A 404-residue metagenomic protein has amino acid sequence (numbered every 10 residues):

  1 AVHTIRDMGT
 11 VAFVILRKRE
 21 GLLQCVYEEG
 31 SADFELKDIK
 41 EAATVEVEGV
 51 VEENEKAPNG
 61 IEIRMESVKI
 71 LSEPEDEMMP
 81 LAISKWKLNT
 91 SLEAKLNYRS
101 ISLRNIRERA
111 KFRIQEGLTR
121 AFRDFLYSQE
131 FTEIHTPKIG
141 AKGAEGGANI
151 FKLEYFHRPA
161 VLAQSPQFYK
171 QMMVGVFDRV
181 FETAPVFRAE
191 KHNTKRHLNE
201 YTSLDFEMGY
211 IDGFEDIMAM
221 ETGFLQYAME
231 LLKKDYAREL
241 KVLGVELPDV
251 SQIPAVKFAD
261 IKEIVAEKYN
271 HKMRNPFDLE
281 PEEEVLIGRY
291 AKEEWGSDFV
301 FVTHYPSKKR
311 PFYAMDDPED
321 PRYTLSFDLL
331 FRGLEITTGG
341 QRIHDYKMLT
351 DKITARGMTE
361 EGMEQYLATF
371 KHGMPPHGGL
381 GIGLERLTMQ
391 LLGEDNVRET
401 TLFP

Functional and structural regions predicted by a protein language model:
A1-I211: Class II aminoacyl-tRNA synthetase-like tRNA-binding/catalytic domains
V47, E53-E55, S72, F122-F125 (+7 more regions): A generic secondary-structure signal for well-formed alpha-helical elements
E62, A255, G381: Short aromatic/basic micro-patch
N89, L96, S100, T119 (+13 more regions): Alpha-helix initiation and N-capping motif
E108, F112, Y155, M173 (+7 more regions): Hydrophobic alpha-helical scaffolding
Q115, T119, R123, Y127 (+3 more regions): Hydrophobic face of alpha-helices
E145, G223-R332, A355-G373: Metal-assisted phosphate- and nucleotidyl-transfer catalytic regions
G175, R179-E182, L198, T202-G213 (+3 more regions): TRNA-recognition modules of translation machinery and tRNA-sensing kinases, especially anticodon-binding
